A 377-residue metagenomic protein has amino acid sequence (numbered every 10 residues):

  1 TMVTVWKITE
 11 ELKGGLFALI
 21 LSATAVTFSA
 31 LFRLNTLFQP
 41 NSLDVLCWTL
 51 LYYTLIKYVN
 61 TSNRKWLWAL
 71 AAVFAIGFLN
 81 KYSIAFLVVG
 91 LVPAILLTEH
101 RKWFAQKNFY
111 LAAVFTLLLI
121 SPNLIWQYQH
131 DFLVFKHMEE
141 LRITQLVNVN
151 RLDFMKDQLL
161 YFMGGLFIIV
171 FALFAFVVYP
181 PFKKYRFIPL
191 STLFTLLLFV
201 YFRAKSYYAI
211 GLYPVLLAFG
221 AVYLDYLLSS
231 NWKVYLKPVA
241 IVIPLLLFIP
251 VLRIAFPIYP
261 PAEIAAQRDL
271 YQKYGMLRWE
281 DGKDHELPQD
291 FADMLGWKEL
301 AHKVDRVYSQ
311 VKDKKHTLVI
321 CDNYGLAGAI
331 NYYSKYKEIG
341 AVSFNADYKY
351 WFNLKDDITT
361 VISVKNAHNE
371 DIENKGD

Functional and structural regions predicted by a protein language model:
M2, L43-N60, W66, A72-F74 (+1 more regions): Specific aromatic-rich, kink-prone transmembrane helix
V5-T27, V45-L46: Transmembrane-helix signature of polytopic, membrane-embedded enzymes that assemble or transfer cell-envelope glycans
E11-L16, L51-L67, L173-P181: Membrane-interface transmembrane helices that cradle and orient dolichyl/undecaprenyl
L21-S29, F74, F78, V92: Short helix- or helix-capping micro-motifs that position conserved polar/aromatic residues at function-defining sites
A30, T36-D44: Short acidic/glycine- and proline-prone juxtamembrane loop motifs at membrane-interface regions of multi-pass membrane
I76, A85-Y185, L196-F199, R203 (+2 more regions): Transmembrane-lumen/periplasm boundary regions of multi-pass, lipid-linked membrane glycan transferases
F187, L197-W232, L236-K237: Hydrophobic/aromatic-rich transmembrane helices and adjacent perimembrane loops
L227-R268: Signature aromatic-anchored transmembrane alpha helix within multi-pass, membrane-resident enzymes that catalyze glycan
